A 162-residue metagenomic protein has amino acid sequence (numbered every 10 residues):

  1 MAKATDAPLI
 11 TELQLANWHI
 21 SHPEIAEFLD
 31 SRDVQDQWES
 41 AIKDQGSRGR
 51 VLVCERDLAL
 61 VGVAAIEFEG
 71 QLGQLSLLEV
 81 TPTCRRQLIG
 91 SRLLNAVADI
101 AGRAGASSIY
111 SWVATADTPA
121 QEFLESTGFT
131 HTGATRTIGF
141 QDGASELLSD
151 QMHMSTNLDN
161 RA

Functional and structural regions predicted by a protein language model:
M1-E12: A short beta-loop-alpha structural element at the N-terminal edge of CoA-dependent acyl/N-acetyltransferase catalytic
L15-S40: Conserved GNAT-fold acetyl-CoA-binding loop/helix
E39-V53, Q74: A short helix-loop-beta-strand connector motif used in the catalytic cores of GNAT acetyltransferases and, in some
V53, A59-E67, Q74-E79: Conserved beta-strand in the GNAT
Q71-P82, S91, W112: Conserved acetyl-CoA binding element of GNAT-fold acetyltransferases
V80, R86-D99, S126: Conserved acetyl-CoA-binding loop-helix of GNAT-fold acetyltransferases
A101-V113: Conserved GNAT acetyl-CoA-binding A-motif
W112-V113, Q121, T130-E146: Conserved catalytic-core motifs of GNAT/GCN5-like acyltransferases
